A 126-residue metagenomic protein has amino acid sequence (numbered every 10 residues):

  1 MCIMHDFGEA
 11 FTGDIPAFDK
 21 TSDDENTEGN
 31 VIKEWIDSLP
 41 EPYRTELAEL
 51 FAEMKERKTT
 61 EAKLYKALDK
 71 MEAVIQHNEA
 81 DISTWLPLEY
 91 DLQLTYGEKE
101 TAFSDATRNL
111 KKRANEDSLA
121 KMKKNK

Functional and structural regions predicted by a protein language model:
M1-K126: Alpha-helical, largely C-terminal catalytic domains that coordinate divalent metal ions via clustered Asp/Glu/His
